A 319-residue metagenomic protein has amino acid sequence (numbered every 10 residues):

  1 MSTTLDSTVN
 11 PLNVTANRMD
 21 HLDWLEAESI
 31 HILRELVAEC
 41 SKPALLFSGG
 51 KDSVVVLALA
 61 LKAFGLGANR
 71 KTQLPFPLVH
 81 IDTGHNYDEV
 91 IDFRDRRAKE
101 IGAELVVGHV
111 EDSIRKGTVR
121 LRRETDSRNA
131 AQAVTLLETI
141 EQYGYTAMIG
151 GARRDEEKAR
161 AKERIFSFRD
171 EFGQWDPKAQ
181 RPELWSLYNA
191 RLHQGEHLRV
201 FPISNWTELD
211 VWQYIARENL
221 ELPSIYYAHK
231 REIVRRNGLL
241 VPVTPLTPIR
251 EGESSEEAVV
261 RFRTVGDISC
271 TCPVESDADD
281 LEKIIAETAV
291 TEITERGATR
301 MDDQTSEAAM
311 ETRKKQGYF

Functional and structural regions predicted by a protein language model:
S2-F319: Nucleotide-activated chemistry modules centered on ATP-dependent adenylation/adenylyltransferase
